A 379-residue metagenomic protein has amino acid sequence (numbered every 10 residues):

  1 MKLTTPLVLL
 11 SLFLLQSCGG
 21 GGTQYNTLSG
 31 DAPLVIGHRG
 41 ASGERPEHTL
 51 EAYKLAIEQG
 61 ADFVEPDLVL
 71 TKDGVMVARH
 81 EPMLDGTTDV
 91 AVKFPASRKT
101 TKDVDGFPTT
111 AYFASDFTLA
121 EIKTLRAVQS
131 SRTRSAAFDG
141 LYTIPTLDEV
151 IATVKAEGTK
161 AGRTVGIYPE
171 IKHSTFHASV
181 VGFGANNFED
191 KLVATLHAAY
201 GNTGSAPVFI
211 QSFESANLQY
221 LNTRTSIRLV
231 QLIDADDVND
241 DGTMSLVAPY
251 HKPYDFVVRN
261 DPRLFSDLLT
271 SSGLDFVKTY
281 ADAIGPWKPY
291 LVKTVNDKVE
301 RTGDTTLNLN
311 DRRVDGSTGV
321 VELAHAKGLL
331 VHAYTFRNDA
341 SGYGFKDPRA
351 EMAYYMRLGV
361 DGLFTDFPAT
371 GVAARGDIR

Functional and structural regions predicted by a protein language model:
K2-L9: Sec-dependent signal peptide recognition, specifically the positively charged N-region followed immediately by
C18-R379: Phosphate-group recognition and catalysis centered on beta-loop-alpha active-site segments
